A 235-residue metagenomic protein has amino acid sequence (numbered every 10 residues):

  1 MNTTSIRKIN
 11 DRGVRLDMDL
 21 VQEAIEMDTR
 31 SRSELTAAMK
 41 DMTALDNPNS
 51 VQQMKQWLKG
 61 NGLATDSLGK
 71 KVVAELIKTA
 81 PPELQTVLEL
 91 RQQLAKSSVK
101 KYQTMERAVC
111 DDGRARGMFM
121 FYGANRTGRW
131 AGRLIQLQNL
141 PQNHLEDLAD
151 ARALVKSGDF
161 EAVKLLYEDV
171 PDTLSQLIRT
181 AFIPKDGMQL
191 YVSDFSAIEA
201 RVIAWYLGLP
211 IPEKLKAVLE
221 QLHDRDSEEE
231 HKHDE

Functional and structural regions predicted by a protein language model:
M1-L177, I183-Q189, S196-E199: Conserved "right-hand" nucleotidyltransferase catalytic core of DNA-directed polymerases
N139-Q142, V192, A217, Q221-D224: Generic detector of low-complexity/intrinsically disordered segments and short hydrophobic N-terminal stretches
E199-E235: Metal-dependent catalytic core segments for phosphate chemistry
